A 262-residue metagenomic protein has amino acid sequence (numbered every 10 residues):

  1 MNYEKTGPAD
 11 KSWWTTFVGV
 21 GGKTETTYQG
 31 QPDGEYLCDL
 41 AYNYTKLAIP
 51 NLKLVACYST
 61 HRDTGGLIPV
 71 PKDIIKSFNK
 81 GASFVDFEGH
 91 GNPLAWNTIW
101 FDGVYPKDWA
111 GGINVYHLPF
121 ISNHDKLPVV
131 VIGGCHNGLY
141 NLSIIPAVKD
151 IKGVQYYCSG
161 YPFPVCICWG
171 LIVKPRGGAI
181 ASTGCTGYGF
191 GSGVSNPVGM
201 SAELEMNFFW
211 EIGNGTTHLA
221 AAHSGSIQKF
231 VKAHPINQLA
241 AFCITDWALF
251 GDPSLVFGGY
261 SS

Functional and structural regions predicted by a protein language model:
M1-S262: Cysteine-dependent hydrolase recognition
